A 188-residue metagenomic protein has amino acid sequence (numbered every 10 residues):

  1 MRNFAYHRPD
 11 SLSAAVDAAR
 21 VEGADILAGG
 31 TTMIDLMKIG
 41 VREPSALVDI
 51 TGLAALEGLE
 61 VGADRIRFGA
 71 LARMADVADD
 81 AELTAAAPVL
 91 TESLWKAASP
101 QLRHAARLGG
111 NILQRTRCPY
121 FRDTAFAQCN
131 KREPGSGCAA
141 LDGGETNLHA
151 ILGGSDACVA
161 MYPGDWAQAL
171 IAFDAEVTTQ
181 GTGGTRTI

Functional and structural regions predicted by a protein language model:
M1-I188: C-terminal structural segment of proteins
